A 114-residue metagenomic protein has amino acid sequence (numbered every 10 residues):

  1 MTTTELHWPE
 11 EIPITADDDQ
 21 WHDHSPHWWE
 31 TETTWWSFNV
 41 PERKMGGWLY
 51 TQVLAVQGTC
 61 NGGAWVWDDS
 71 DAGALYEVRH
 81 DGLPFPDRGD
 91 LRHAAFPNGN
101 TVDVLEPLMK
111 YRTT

Functional and structural regions predicted by a protein language model:
M1-T114: Targeting-peptide/extracellular-domain and disordered-appendage signature
